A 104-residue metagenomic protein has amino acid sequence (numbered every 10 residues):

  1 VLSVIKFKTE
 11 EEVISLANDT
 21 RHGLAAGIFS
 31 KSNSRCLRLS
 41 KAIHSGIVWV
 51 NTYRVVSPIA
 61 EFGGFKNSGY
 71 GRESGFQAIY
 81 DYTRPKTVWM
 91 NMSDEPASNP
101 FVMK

Functional and structural regions predicted by a protein language model:
V1-K104: Conserved C-terminal structural/oligomerization subdomain of aldehyde/semialdehyde dehydrogenase
